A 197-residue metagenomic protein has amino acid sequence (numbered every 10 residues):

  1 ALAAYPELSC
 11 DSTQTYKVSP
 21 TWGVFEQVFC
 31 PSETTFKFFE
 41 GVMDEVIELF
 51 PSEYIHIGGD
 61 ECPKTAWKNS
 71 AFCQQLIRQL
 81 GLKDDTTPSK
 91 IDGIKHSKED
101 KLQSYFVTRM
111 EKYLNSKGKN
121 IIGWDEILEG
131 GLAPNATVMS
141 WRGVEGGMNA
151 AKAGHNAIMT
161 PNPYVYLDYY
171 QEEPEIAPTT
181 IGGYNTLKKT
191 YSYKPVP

Functional and structural regions predicted by a protein language model:
A1-K37, T65-E99: Aromatic- and acidic-residue-enriched carbohydrate-binding clefts of CAZyme catalytic domains
Q27-G58: An active-site-proximal structural segment forming one wall of the substrate-binding cleft that immediately precedes
F39-I47, V107-E111, V144-G147: Generic structural signal for well-ordered alpha-helices, preferentially at hydrophobic/aromatic core positions
V46-E53, K83, T87, K112-N120 (+2 more regions): Secondary-structure transition/capping motifs at alpha-helix termini and the adjoining loop/turn into the next element
E53-T65, W124, P197: Short acidic/histidine-rich active-site segments
I57, L114, V138: Conserved, mostly hydrophobic/aromatic
D92-I94, Y105-V107, E111-I121, E126-I127: Carbohydrate-binding surfaces of carbohydrate-active enzymes
N120-A136, W141-P197: Flexible, acidic glycine-rich loops studded with aromatic residues
